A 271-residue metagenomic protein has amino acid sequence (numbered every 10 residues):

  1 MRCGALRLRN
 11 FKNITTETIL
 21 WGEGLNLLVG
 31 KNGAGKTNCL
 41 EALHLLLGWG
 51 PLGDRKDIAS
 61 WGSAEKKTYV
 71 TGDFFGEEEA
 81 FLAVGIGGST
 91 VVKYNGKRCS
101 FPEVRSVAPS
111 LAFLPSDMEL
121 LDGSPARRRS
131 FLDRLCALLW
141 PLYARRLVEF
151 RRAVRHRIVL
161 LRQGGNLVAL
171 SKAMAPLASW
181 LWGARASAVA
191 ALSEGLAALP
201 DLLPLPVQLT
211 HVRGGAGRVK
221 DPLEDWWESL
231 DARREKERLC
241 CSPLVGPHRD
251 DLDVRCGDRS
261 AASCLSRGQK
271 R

Functional and structural regions predicted by a protein language model:
M1-K31, S63, V168-P176, W180-R271: Conserved NTPase motor "head" modules and their coupling/switch loops across ABC/AAA+ ATPases, GTPases, and GHKL ATPases
N10, A42, L114-S116: A secondary-structure boundary/capping signal
G22-I58, R128, S266-R271: Phosphate-binding glycine-rich loops of NTP-binding sites
L47-R127, C136-Y143, A191-D201, P222-L223 (+1 more regions): Nucleotide-state sensing region of NTPase/ATPase domains
E119-L205, R213-G214: An accessory alpha-helical subdomain
